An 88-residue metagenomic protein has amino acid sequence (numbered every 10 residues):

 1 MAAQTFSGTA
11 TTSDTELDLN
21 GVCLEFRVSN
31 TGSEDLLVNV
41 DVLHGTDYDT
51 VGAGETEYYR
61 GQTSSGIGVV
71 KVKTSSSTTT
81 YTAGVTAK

Functional and structural regions predicted by a protein language model:
M1-N20, S33, S76-T79: Surface-exposed ligand/attachment interfaces on beta-rich extracellular proteins
S7-G8, Y48-G52: Short beta-strand segments within Ig-like beta-sandwich modules, predominantly Fibronectin type-III
D14-D18, V51-G68: Beta-sandwich interaction modules
G21-E25: Extended extracellular/luminal ectodomain segments enriched in beta-structured repeat modules
R27-G32, V72-T74: Asparagine-centered strand-capping/turn motif at beta-strand->loop junctions
S29-D47, G84: Short, surface-exposed beta-strand/strand-loop-strand elements in extracellular ectodomains
N39, R60-G61, K73: Beta-strand-rich, repetitive solenoid scaffolds
T78-K88: Exposed low-complexity, polar/acidic, P/S/T/G-rich flexible segments that act as propeptides, protease-susceptible
